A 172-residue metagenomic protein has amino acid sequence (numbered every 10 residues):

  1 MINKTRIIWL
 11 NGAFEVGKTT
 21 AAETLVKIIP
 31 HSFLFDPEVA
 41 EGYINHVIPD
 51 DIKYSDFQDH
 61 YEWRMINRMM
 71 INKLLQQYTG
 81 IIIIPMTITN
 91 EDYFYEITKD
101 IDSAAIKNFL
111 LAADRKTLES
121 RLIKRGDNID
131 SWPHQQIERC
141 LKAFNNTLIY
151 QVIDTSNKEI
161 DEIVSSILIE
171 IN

Functional and structural regions predicted by a protein language model:
L10: Hydrophobic anchor at the beta1->P-loop junction of P-loop NTPases
A13: P-loop (Walker A) phosphate-binding loop of NTP-binding proteins
V16: ATP-binding Walker
T19: Walker A/P-loop
E23-M69: Conserved substrate/cofactor phosphate-moiety recognition/catalytic segment in nucleotide-dependent phosphotransferases
D59-K107: Glycine-rich phosphate-binding loop used to anchor ATP phosphates in small-molecule kinases, encompassing both
D102-L122: Conserved phosphate-donor/acceptor-positioning beta-strand/loop module used by diverse small-molecule
K124-S166: Small-molecule kinase domains that catalyze NTP-dependent phosphoryl transfer to phosphate-bearing small molecules
